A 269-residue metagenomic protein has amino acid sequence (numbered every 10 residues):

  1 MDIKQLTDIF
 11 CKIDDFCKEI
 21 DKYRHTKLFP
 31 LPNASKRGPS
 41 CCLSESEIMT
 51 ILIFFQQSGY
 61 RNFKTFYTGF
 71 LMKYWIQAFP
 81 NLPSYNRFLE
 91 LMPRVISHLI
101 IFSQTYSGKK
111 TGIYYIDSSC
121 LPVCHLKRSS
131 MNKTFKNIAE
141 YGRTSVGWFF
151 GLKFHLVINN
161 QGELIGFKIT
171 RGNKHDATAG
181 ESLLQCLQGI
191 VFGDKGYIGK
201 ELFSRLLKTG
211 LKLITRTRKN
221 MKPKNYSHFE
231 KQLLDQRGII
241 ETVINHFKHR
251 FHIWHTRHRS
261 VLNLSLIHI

Functional and structural regions predicted by a protein language model:
D8-C11, K36, S103-K195, G199-K219: Polybasic low-complexity intrinsically disordered regions
D15-I53: Basic, short loop/linker segments at the boundary and entry of helix-turn-helix/winged-helix-like folds
Q57-T65, F251: Short helix-capping/linker segments at secondary-structure and domain boundaries
N62-Q77: DNA-recognition alpha helix
Q77, R87-K109: Short, basic alpha-helical nucleic acid-contact segments in DNA-binding proteins and DNA transaction factors
Q185, I190, K195-L262: Helix-centered, glycine/charged polyanion-binding patches within enzymatic domains that contact phosphate-containing
I267-I269: Conserved small/polar residues in nucleotide/adenosyl-binding loops
